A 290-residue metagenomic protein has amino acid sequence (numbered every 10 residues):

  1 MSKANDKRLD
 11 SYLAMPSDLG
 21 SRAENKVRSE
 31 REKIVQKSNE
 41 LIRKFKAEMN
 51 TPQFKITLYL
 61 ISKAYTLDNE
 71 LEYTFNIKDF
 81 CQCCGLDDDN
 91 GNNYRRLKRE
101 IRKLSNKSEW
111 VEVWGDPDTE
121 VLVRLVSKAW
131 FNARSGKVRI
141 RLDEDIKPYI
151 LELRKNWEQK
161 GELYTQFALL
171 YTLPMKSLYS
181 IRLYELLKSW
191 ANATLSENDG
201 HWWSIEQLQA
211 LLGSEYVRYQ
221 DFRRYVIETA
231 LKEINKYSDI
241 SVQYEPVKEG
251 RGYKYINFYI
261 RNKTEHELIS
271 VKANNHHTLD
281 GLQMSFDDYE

Functional and structural regions predicted by a protein language model:
S2-E290: Charged, alpha-helix-forming regions
